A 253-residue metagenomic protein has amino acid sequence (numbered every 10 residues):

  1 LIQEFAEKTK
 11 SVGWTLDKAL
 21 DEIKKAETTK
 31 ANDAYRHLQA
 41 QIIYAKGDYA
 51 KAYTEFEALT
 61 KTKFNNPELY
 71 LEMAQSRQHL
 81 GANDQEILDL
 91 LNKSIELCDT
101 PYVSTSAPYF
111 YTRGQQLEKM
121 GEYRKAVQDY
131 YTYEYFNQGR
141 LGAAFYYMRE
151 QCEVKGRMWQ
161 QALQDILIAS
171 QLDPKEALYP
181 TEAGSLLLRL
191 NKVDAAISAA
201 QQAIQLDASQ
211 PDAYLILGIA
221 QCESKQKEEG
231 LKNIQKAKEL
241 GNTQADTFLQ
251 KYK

Functional and structural regions predicted by a protein language model:
E4, A45, H79-L80, K119 (+3 more regions): Register position in tetratricopeptide repeats
K25-A26, A58-L59, K93-S94, T132-Y133 (+3 more regions): Canonical positions in the second alpha-helix
T28-T29, T62, L97-P101, F136-Q138 (+3 more regions): Structural marker of alpha-solenoid helical repeat scaffolds
D33-A34, P67-E68, Y102-V103, A107-P108 (+4 more regions): Helix-start (N-cap) detector for alpha-helical repeat units in TPR-like alpha-solenoids, especially tetratricopeptide
I219-K253: Terminal, low-structured helical/coil segments at or just beyond the last alpha-helical repeat
